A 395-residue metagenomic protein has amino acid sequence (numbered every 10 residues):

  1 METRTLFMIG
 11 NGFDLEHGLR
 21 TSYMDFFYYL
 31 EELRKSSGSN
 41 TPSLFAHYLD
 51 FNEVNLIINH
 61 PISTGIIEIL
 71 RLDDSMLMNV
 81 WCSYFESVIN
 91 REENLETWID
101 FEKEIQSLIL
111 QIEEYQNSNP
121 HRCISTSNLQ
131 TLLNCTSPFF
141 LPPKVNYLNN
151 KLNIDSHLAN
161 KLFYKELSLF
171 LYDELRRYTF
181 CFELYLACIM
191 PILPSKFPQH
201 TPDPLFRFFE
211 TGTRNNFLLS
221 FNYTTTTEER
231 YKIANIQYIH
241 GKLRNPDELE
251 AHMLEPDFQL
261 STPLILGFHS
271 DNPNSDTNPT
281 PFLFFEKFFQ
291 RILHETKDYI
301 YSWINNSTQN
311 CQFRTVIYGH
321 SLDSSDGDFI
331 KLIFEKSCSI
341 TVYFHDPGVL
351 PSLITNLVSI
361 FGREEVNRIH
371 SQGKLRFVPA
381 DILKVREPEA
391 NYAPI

Functional and structural regions predicted by a protein language model:
M1-H17, Y23-F26, G38, S43-L49 (+1 more regions): SIR2/sirtuin-family catalytic core signature
N11, Y28, E32, L184-C188 (+3 more regions): Short, hydrophobic/amphipathic alpha-helical patches that form generic packing surfaces within helical domains
H17, E31, K35, E228-K232 (+3 more regions): Hydrophobic/aromatic-lined pockets within catalytic cores
G18, E32-S39, V54-I57, L72: Short helix-loop boundary/capping segments at the starts of domains
L19-T21, E250-A251: Short aromatic-enriched loop/helix-cap "lid" or pocket-rim segments at secondary-structure transitions that line
S22-S37, L205-N215: A short, Lys/Arg-enriched amphipathic alpha-helix followed by its capping loop at the start of a domain
S43-I292: Extended, H/D-rich, highly charged conserved domains that either
E295: S-adenosyl-L-methionine
